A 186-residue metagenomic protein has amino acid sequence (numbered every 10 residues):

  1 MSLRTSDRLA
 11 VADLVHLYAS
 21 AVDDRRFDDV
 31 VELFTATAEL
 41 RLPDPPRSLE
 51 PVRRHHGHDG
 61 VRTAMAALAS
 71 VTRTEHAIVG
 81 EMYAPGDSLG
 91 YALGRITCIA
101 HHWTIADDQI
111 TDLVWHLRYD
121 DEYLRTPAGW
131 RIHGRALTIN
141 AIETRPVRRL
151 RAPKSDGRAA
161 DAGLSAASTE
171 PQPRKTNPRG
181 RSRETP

Functional and structural regions predicted by a protein language model:
M1-A36, R183-P186: Short, low-complexity N-terminal intrinsically disordered segments enriched in polar/charged residues
S2, S48-L49, D107: Short coil/turn segments at secondary-structure junctions
T5, P51-H55, I110: Charge-dense, low-complexity intrinsically disordered segments
R8-L9, L40, R62, H102: Generic signal for short, ordered secondary-structure residues within or immediately flanking folded domains
D29, L33-T97: A solvent-exposed, acidic/Ser-Thr-rich amphipathic alpha-helical stretch
S70-P186: A beta-strand edge to alpha-helix "cap/lid" segment located at domain peripheries
